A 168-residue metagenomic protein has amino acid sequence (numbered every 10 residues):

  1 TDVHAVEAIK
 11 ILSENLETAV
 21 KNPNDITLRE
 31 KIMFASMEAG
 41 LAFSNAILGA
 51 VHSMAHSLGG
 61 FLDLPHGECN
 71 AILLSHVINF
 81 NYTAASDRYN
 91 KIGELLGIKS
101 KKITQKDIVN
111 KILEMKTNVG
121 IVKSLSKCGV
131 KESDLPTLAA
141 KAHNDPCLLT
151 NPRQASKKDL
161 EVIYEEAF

Functional and structural regions predicted by a protein language model:
T1-A46, K158: Carboxylate- and glycine-rich phosphate/diphosphate-binding segment that chelates Mg2+/Mn2+
H4, N24-T27, L74, I103 (+2 more regions): A structural signal for alpha-helical segments
V6-E17, M33-M37, V51, A55 (+7 more regions): Predominant activation on well-ordered alpha-helical scaffold segments within soluble catalytic domains
N15, A19, V119, K141-D145: A short secondary-structure junction motif
K21-N24, N45, L64, T83-A84 (+2 more regions): Alpha-helical structural elements of signaling/regulatory helical domains
M37-N70, D145-L149: Glycine-rich phosphate/pyrophosphate-binding beta-alpha loops
F61-D134: Gly/Pro-rich interdomain helix-loop hinge
E132-F168: Short, amphipathic C-terminal "tail helix"
